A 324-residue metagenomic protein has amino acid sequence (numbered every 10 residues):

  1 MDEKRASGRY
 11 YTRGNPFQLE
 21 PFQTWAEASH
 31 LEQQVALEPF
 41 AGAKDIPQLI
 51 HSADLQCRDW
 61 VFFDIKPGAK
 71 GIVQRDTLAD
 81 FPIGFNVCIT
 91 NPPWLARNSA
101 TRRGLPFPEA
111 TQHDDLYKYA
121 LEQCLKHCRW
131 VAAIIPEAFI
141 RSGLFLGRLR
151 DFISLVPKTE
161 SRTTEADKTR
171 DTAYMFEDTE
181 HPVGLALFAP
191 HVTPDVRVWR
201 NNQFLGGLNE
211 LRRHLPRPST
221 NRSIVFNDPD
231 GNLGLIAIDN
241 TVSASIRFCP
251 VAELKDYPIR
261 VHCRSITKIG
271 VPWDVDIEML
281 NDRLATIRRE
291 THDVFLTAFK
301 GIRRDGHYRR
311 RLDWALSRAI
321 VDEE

Functional and structural regions predicted by a protein language model:
M1-E38, D45-I50, F226-E324: S-adenosyl-L-methionine
Q33, C57, F85, H127-C128: Short, well-ordered alpha-helix to beta-strand connector turns
H51-D59: Conserved S-adenosyl-L-methionine
D59-I83, V87: Adenosine-cofactor binding site in Rossmann-like domains, unifying the SAM/SAH pocket of S-adenosylmethionine-dependent
C88-L95, I134: Amphipathic alpha-helical repeat scaffolds
L95-H113: Mobile active-site "lid"/loop adjacent to the S-adenosyl-L-methionine
H113-Y174, A186: Conserved Class I SAM-dependent methyltransferase catalytic core
T172-I236: Flexible, glycine-/basic-rich loop-and-beta segments that form/coincide with the SAM-dependent methyltransferase
